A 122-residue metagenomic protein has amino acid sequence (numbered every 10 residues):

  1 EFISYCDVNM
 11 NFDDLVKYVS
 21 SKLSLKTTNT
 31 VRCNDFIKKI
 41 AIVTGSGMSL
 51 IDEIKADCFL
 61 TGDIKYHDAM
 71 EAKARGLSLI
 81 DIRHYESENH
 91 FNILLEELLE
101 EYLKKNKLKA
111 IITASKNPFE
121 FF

Functional and structural regions predicted by a protein language model:
E1-F122: Active-site catalytic microenvironments in core metabolic enzymes, especially phosphate/sugar-handling
